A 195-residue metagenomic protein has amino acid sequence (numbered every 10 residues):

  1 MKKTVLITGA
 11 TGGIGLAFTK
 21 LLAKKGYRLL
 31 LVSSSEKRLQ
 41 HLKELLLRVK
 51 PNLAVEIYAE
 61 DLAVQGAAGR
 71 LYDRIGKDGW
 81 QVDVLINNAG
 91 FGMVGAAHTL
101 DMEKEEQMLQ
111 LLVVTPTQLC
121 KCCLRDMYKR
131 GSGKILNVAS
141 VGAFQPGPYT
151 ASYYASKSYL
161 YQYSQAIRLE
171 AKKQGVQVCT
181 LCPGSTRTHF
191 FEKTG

Functional and structural regions predicted by a protein language model:
T11-G12: Conserved glycine-rich cofactor-binding loop
K25-L42: Conserved glycine-rich Rossmann-like NAD(P)H-binding loop of the short-chain dehydrogenase/reductase
N88-M93: Conserved NAD(P)H cofactor-binding loop of Rossmann-fold oxidoreductase domains
A96-A97, D101-L109: Substrate-binding pocket helix/loop in short-chain dehydrogenase/reductase
C120, S156: Active-site helix of classical SDR
S140: Residue(s) in the substrate-gating loop at a strand-loop-helix junction that position the organic substrate next
Q162, R168-G195: SDR active-site lid
